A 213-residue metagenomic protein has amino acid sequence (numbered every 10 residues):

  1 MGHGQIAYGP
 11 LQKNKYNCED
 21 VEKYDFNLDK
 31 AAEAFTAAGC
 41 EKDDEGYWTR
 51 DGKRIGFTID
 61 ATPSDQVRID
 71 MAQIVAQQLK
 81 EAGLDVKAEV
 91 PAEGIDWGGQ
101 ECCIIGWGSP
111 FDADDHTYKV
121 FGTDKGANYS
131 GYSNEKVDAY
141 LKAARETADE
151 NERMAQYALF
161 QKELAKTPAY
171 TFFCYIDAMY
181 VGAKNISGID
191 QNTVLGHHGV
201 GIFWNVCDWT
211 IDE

Functional and structural regions predicted by a protein language model:
M1-K15, K23-A34, L164-C174: Periplasmic-binding protein-like
G2, A34-E41, V75-D85, G106 (+3 more regions): Structured segments of extracytoplasmic/periplasmic soluble domains in secreted or envelope-associated proteins
G2-I6, K15-N17, P63-V67, E93-G94 (+4 more regions): Solvent-exposed loop/turn segments at secondary-structure junctions within structured extracellular/periplasmic domains
Y16-E33, D43-I55, G98, Y118-E146 (+1 more regions): Short, solvent-exposed loop/beta-turn-alpha elements that line the ligand-binding surface or hinge of extracytoplasmic
L28, A32, A61-I74: Bilobed "Venus flytrap"/periplasmic-binding protein-like clamshell domains and structurally analogous long
A38-T62, A148-A183: Bilobed periplasmic-binding protein-like "clamshell/Venus-flytrap" ligand-binding domains
R54-P63, V86-E89, E101: Short, well-ordered beta-strand elements
Q77-A127, Q156: Periplasmic binding protein-like
